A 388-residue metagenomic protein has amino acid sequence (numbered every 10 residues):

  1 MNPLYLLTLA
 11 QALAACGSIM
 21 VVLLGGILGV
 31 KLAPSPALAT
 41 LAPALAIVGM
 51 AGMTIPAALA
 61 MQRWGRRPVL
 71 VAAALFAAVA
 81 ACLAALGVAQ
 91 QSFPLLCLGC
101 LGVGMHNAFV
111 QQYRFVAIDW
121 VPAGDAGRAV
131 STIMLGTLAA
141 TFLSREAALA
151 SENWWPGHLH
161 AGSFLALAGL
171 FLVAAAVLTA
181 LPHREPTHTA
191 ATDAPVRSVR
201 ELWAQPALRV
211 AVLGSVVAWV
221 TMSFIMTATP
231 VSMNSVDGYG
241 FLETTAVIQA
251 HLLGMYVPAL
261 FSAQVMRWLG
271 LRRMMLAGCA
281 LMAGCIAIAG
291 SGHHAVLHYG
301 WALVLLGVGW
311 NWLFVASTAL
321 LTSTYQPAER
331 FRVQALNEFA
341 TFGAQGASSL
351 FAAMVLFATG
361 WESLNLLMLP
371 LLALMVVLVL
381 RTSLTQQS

Functional and structural regions predicted by a protein language model:
M1, H183-V212: Juxtamembrane intracellular "pre-TM" segments in multi-pass secondary transporters
L24-P36, T227-V247: Short amphipathic helix-loop junctions that connect adjacent transmembrane helices in Major Facilitator Superfamily/SLC
G25, N107-P122, W312-Y325: Intracellular juxtamembrane helix-capping segments at the cytosolic ends of symmetry-related transmembrane helices
M53-R66, V257-L271, L356: Helix-to-loop junctions at the C-terminal end of transmembrane segments in multipass secondary transporters
L75-Q90, L281-H294: C-terminal ends and interior cores of transmembrane alpha-helices in multi-pass membrane transporters/permeases
C97-L135: Cytoplasmic helix-loop-helix junction between adjacent transmembrane helices in 12-TM secondary transporters
S144, A148-L149, A168-T189, L378-T382: C-terminal membrane-cytosol helix-exit motif in multi-pass small-molecule transporters
A328-A358: A late C-terminal transmembrane helix in Major Facilitator Superfamily
